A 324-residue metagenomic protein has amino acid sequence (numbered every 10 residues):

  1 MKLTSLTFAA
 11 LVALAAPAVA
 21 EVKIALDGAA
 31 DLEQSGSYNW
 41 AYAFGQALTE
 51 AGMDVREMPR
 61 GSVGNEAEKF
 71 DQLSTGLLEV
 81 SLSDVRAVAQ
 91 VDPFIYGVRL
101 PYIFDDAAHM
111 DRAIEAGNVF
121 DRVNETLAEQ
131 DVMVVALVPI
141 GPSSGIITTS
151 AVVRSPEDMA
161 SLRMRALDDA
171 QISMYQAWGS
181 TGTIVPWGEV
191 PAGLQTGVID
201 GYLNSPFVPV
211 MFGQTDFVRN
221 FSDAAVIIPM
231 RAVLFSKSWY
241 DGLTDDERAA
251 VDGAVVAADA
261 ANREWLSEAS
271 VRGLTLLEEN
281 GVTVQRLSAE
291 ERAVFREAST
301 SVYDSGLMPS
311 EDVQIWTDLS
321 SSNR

Functional and structural regions predicted by a protein language model:
M1, A20-E21: Absolute protein N-terminus
M1-T7: Bacterial N-terminal signal peptides that target proteins for export
A9-A10, E21-M110, F120, E125-E129 (+1 more regions): N-terminal secretory/targeting leader peptides
L14-A20: Sec/Tat signal peptide C-region and signal peptidase I cleavage site
A116-G117: Polar helix-capping/helix-linker motif
